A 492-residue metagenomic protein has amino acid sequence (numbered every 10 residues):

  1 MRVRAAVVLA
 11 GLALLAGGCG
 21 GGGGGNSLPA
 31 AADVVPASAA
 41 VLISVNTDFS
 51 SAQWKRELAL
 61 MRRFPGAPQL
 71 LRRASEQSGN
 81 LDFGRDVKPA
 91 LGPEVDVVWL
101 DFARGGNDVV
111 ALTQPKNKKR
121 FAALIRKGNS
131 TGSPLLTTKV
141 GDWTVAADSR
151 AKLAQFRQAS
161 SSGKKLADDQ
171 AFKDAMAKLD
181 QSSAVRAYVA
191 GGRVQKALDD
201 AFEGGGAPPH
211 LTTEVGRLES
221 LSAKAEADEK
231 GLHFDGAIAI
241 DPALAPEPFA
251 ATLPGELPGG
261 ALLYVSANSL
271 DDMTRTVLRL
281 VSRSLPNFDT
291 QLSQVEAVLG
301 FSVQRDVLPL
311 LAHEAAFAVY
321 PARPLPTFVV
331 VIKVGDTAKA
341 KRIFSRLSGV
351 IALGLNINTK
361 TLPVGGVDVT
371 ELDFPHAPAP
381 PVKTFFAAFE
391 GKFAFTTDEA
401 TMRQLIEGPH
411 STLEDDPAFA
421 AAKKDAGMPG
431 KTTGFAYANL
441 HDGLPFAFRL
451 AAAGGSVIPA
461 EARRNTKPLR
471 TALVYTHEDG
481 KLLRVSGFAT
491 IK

Functional and structural regions predicted by a protein language model:
M1-G17: Sec-dependent bacterial lipoprotein signal peptides
C19-V109, T113-T131, L166-S222, A227-P324 (+3 more regions): Structural boundary/hinge residues at secondary-structure and domain interfaces
V45-F49, D108-Q114, D142, A147-R150 (+3 more regions): Extracellular/lumenal glycan-associated surfaces
S133-L198, P378-A460: A conserved glycine-rich beta-strand in the N-terminal activation segment of trypsin-fold
P134-K139, K224-A225, N358-P363, T384-A387 (+1 more regions): Short, exposed beta-strand/loop patches in secreted or surface proteins that constitute
E247-A251, G259, A387, K467-K492: A cross-kingdom marker for long, charged
K333-V364, P409-L413: Active/binding-pocket-proximal capping segment
V367-P381: Flexible, glycine/threonine-enriched loop-and-boundary segments that flank and lead into catalytic domains of large
